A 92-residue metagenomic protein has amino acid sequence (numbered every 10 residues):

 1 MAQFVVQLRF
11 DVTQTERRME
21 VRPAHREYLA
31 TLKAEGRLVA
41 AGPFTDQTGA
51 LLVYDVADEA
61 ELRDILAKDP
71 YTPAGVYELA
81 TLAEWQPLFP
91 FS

Functional and structural regions predicted by a protein language model:
M1-S92: Conserved, structured core segments of small domains
